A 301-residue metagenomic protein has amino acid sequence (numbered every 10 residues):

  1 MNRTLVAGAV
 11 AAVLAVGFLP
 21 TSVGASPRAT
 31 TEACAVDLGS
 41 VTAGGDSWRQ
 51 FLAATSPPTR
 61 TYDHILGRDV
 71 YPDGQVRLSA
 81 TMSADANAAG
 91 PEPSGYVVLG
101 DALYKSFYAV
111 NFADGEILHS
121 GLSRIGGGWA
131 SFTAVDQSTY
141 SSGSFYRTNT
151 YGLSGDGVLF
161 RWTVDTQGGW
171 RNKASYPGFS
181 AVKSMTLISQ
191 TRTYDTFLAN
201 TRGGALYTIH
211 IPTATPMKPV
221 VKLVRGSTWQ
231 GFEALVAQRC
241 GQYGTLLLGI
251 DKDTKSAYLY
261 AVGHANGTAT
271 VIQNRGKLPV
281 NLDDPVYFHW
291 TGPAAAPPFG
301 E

Functional and structural regions predicted by a protein language model:
M1-P27: Secretory targeting and sorting signals
N2, V41-T42, G241-E301: Hydrophilic extracytoplasmic domains
R28-V36, H64-S94, S123-S144, P177-T193 (+2 more regions): Repeated scaffold domains used in trafficking and secretory/extracellular systems, primarily beta-propellers
G39-D63, E92-G115, R147-N149, D156-T163 (+4 more regions): Structural motif
A113-R171: Short N-terminal edge-element motif at the start of the domain
D114-R124, W129, G168-S175, P216-L223 (+1 more regions): Tryptophan-centered short beta-strand motifs
S144, L153, T191, N200 (+2 more regions): Residue-level signal for WD-repeat beta-propeller blades
D165-E233: Short helix-loop boundary/capping segments
